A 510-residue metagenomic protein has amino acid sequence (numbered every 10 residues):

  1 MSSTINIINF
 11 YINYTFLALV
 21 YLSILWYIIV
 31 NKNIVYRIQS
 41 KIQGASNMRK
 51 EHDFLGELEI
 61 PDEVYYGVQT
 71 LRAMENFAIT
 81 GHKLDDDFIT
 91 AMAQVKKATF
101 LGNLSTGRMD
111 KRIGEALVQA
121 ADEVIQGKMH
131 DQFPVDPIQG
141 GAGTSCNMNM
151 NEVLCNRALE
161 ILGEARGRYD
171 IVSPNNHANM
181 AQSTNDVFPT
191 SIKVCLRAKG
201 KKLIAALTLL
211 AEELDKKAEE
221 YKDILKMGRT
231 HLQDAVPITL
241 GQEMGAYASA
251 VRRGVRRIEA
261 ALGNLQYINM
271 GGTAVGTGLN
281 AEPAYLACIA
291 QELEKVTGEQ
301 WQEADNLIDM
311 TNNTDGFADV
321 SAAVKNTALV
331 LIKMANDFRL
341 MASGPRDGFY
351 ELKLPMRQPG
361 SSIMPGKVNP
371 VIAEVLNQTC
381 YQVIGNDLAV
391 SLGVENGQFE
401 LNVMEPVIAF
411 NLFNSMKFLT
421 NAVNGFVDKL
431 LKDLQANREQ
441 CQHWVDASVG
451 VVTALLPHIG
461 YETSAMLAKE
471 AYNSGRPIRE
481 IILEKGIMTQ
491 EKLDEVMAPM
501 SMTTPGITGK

Functional and structural regions predicted by a protein language model:
N6-I7, G44: Low-complexity, intrinsically disordered segments with a bias for serine/threonine
T15, V20-N47: Short, Lys/Arg-enriched N-terminal segments with co-localized hydrophobic residues within the first ~10-30 amino acids
G44-K510: Conserved, well-structured ligand/cofactor-binding cores
